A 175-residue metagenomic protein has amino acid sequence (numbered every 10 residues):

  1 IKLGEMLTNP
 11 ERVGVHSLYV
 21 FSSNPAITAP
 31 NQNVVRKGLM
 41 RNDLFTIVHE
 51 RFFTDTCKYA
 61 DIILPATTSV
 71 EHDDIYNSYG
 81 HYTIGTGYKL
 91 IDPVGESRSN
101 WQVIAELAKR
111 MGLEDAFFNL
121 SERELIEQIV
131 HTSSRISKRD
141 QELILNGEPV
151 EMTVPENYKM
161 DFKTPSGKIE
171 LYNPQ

Functional and structural regions predicted by a protein language model:
I1, R123-Q175: Long, low-complexity segments enriched in small/aliphatic residues
I1-I136: Non-catalytic alpha/beta scaffold blocks inside enzyme catalytic domains
